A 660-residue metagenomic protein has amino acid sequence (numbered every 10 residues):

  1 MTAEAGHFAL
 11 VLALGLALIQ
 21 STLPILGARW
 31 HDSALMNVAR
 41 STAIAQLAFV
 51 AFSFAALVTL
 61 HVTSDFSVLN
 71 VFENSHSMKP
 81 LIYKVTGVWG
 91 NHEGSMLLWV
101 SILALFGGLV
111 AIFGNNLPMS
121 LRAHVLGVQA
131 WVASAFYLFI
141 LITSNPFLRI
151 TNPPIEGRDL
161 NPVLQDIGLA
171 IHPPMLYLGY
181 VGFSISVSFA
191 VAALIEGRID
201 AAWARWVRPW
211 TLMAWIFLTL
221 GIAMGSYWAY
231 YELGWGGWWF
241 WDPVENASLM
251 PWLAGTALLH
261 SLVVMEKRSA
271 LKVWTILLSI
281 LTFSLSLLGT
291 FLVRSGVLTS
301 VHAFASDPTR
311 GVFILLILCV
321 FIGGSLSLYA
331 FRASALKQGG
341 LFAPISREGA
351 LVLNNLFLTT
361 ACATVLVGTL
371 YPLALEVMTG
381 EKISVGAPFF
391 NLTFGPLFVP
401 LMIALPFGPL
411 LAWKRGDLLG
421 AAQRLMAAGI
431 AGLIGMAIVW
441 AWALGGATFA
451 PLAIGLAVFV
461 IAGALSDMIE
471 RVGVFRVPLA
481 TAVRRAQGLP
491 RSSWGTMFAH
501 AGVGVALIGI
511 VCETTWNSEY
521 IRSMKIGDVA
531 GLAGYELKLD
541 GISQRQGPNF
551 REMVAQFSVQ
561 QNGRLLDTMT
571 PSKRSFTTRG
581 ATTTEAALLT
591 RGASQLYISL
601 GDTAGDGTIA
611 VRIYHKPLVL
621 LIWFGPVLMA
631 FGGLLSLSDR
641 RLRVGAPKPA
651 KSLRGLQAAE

Functional and structural regions predicted by a protein language model:
M1-E660: Solvent-exposed, non-transmembrane regions of integral membrane proteins
